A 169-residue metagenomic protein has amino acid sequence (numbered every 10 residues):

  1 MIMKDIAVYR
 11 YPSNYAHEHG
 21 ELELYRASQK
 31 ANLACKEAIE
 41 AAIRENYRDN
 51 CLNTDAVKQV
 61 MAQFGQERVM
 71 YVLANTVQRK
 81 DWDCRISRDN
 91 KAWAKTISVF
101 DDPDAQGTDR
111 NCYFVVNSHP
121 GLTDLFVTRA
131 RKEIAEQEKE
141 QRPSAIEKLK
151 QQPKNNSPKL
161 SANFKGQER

Functional and structural regions predicted by a protein language model:
M1-E168: Gram-negative host-targeted secretion-system effectors, predominantly Type III and Type IV, recognized via long
